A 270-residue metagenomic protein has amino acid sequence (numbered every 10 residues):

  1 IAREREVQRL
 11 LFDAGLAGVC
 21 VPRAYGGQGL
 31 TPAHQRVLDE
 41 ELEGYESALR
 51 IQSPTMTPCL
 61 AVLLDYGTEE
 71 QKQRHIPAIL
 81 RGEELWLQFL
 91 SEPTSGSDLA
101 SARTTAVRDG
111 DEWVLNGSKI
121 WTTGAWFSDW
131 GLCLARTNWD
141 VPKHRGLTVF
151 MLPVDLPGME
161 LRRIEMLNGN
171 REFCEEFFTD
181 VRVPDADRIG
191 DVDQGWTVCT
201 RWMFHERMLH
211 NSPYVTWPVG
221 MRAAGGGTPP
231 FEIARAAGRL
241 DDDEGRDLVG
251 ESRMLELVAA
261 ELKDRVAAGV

Functional and structural regions predicted by a protein language model:
Q8, F12-E83, T123-W130, E256 (+2 more regions): Internal helix-loop-helix
G15, L38-E43, A135, M151-P157 (+1 more regions): Short Ser/Thr-interspersed hydrophobic loop/turn segments at strand-loop and sheet-helix junctions that line or gate
L30-P32, D98-A100, G124-D129, K143-G146 (+1 more regions): Short glycine/proline-enriched turns and hinge-like loops at secondary-structure junctions
G82-L90, L134: A short, Trp-centered hydrophobic/proline-enriched beta-strand micro-motif
S95-G96, I120-W126, L167-N168: Glycine-rich phosphate/pyrophosphate-binding beta-alpha loops
T104-V107: A structural signal for short hydrophobic beta-strand segments in well-ordered beta-sheet cores
N116-R162: A short core secondary-structure module
M159-E261: Glycine-rich beta->alpha junctions and the first turn(s) of the following alpha-helix
